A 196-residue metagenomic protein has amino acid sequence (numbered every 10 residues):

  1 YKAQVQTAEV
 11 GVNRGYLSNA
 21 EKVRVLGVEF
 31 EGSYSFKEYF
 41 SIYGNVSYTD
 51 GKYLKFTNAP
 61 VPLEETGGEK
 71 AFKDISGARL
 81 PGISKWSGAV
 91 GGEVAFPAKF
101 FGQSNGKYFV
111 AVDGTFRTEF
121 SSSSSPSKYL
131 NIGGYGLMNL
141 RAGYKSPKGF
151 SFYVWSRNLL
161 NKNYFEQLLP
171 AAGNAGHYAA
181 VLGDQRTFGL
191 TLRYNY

Functional and structural regions predicted by a protein language model:
A3-Y16, L54-G77, S124, E166-V181: Solvent-exposed loop segments that connect transmembrane elements
Q4-T7, G44, F100-N105, F120-S124 (+2 more regions): Extended hydrophobic-aromatic, low-complexity segments
G15-Y16, F109-V110, S125, N139: Outer-membrane beta-barrel transmembrane strand signature
S18-S121, N195: Gram-negative outer-membrane beta-barrel transporters
R24-L26, S84-G88, G134-M138, D184-F188: Residues that define the transmembrane beta-barrel architecture of outer-membrane proteins
F30, L140-A142: Short, basic/aromatic-rich helical patch in the C-terminal catalytic core of site-specific tyrosine
T115-S123, Y144-Y196: C-terminal beta-signal and adjacent terminal beta-strands/loops of Gram-negative outer-membrane beta-barrel proteins
S124-N131: Short, surface-exposed loop/helix-turn segments at secondary-structure junctions that function as lids/hinges flanking
